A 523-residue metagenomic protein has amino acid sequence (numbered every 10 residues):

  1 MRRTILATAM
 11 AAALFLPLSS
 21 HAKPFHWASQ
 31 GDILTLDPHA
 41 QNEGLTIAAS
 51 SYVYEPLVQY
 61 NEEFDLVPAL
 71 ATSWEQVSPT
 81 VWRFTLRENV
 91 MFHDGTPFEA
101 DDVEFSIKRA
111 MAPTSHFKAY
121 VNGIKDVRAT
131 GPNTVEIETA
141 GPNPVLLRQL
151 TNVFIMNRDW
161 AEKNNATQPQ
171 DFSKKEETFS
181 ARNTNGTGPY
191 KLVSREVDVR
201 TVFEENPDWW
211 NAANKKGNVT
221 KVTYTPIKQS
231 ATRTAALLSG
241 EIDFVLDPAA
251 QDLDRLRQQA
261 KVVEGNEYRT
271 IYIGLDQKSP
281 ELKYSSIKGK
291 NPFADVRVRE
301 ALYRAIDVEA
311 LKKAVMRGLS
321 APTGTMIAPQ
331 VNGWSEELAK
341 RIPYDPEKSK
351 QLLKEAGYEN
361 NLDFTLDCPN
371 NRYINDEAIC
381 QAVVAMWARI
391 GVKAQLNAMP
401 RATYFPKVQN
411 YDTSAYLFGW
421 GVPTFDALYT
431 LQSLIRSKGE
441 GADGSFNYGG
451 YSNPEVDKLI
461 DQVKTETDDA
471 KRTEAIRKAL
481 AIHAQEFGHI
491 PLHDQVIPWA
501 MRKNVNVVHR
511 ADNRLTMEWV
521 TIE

Functional and structural regions predicted by a protein language model:
H26, E99-S106, T134-E138, G188-P189 (+5 more regions): Alpha-helical secondary-structure segments
A28-S78, K108, N185, P189: N-terminal lobe/hinge region of extracytoplasmic solute-binding protein
D65, F154-G217, T223, E347 (+1 more regions): Gly/Pro-rich hinge or "lid" segments in bacterial periplasmic/extracellular proteins
E75, A119-Q168: Surface-exposed binding/hinge segments that line and control ligand-binding clefts or catalytic entry sites
R83, V296-E300, R304, K312 (+4 more regions): Extracytoplasmic/peripheral linker and loop segments enriched in polar/acidic and small residues with frequent Thr/Pro
T178, D208-R255, V296, V384 (+1 more regions): Ligand-site clamp/hinge motif
R304, A321-E355, R372-D376: Structural transition elements
W499-E523: Long beta-strand-rich cores associated with HINT superfamily self-processing modules
